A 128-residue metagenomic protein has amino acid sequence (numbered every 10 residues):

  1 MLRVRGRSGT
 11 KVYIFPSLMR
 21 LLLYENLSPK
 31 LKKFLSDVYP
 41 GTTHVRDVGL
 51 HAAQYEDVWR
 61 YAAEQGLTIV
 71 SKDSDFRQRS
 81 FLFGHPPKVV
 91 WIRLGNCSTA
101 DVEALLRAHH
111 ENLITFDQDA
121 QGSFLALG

Functional and structural regions predicted by a protein language model:
M1-M19: Intrinsically disordered, low-complexity and often Lys/Arg-enriched segments
M19-K30: N-terminal beta1-alpha1 ligand-phosphate binding loop
L22, G49-D57, C97-D101: Residues at secondary-structure transition points
Y39-V48: Short, basic, glycine/proline-bearing loop/turn elements
Y55, A63-S80: Acidic, metal-binding active-site segment of PIN/NYN-like and related structure-specific nucleases
R79-K88: Ligand-binding "clamshell"
P87-G128: C-terminal structural segments of small proteins and small subunits
